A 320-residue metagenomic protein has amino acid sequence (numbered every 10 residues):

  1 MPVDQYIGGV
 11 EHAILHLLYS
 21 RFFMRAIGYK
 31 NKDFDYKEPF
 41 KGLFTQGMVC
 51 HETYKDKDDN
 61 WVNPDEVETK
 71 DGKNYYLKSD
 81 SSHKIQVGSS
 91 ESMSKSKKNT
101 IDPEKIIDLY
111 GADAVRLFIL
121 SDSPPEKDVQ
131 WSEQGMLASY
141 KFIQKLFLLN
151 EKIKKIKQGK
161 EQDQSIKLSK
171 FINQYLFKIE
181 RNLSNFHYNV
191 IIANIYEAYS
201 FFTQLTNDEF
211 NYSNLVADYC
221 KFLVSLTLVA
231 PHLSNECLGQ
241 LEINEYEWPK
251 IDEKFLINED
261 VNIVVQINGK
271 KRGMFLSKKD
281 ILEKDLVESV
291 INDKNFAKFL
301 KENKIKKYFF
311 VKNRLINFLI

Functional and structural regions predicted by a protein language model:
P2-S20: N-terminal catalytic cores of NTP/NDP-binding nucleotidyl/phosphoryl-transfer enzymes
Y6-G9, Y54-A112, E126-L137, K254-L256 (+1 more regions): Conserved phosphate-binding loops in nucleotide/dinucleotide-binding enzymes
G8, H12, T45-K55, T227: Short, conserved secondary-structure transition motifs
A13, L18, K32-P39, K105-L276 (+1 more regions): Helix-rich, typically C-terminal accessory recognition domains appended to large enzymatic cores
S20-I27: Short active-site loop/helix that positions an aromatic residue
F23, P39, L43-T53, S90 (+1 more regions): N-terminal, positively charged nucleic-acid-binding surface of large information/translation enzymes
K41, N99, L256-N258, L300-E302: Short solvent-exposed loop/turn micro-motifs enriched in small/polar/acidic residues
K157-E161, I263-I320: NTP/phosphate- and nucleic-acid-binding module
